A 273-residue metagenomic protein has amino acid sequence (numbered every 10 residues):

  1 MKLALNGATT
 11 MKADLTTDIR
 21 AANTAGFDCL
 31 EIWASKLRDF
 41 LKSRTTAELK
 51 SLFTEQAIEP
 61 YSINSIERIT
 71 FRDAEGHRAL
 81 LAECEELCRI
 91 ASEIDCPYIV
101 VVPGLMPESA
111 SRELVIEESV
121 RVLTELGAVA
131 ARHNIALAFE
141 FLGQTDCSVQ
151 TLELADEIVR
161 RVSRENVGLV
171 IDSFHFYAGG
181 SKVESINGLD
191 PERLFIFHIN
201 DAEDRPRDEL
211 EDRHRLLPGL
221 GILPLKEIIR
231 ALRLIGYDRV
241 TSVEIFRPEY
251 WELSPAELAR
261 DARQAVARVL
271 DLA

Functional and structural regions predicted by a protein language model:
M1-G26, D95, V149-I171, H175-A273: Histidine-acidic metal/acid-base catalytic patches
M1-N6, P60-F71, L105-M106, P206: N-terminal small/glycine-rich loop or linker at the start of catalytic domains across soluble metabolic enzymes
T9-M11, A34-K36, I66-I69, P103-P107 (+4 more regions): Active-site-proximal loop/turn and secondary-structure-junction residues that shape catalytic pockets, frequently
T17, L52-E55, R72-G168, A178 (+1 more regions): Active-site acidic/histidine proton-transfer and metal-coordination neighborhood in alpha/beta enzyme cores
D28-C29, E59, P97, A136 (+1 more regions): Residue-level detector of anion-binding/catalytic polar loops
E31, S62-N64, V100, A138 (+2 more regions): Conserved beta-strand positions in the central sheet of alpha/beta enzyme cores
E31-T54, M106-A110: Glycine-rich, proline-tolerant flexible connector loops at the mouths of alpha/beta enzymes
T45-Q56, V122-V129, S185, E227-A231: Catalytic-core regions built around general acid/base machinery
